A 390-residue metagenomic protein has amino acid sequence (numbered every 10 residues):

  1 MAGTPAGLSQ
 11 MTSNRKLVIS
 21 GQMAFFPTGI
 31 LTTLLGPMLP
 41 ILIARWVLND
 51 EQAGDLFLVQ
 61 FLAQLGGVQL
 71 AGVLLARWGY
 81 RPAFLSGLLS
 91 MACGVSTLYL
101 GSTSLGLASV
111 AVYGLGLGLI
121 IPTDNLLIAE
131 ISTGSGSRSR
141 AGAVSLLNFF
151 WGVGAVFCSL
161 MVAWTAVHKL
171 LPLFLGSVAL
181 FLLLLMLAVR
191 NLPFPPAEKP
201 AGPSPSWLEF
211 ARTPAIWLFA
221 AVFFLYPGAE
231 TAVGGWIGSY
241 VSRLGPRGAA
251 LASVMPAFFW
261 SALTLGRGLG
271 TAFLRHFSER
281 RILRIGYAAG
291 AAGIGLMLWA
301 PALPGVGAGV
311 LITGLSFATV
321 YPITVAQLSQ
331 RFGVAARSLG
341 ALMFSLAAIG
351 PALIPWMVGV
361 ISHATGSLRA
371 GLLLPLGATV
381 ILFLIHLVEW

Functional and structural regions predicted by a protein language model:
T33, Q60-Q69, V156, W260-G268 (+1 more regions): Residue-level signature of mid-helix packing/kink "hotspots" within the transmembrane helices of 12-pass Major
L35-G36, P214-A257, S261-T264: Extracytoplasmic gate region of multi-pass secondary transporters
G66-G101: Conserved MFS/SLC helix-loop-helix module at the cytosolic interface between two early adjacent transmembrane helices
G67-G79, A166, G266-E279, S362-H363: Helix-to-loop junctions at the C-terminal end of transmembrane segments in multipass secondary transporters
L89-S102, A289-P301: C-terminal ends and interior cores of transmembrane alpha-helices in multi-pass membrane transporters/permeases
T103, L146-P193: Helix-loop-helix hairpin linking two adjacent transmembrane segments in secondary transporters
V110-F149: Cytoplasmic helix-loop-helix junction between adjacent transmembrane helices in 12-TM secondary transporters
R280-T324: C-terminal transmembrane helical hairpin of 12-TM major facilitator-type secondary transporters
